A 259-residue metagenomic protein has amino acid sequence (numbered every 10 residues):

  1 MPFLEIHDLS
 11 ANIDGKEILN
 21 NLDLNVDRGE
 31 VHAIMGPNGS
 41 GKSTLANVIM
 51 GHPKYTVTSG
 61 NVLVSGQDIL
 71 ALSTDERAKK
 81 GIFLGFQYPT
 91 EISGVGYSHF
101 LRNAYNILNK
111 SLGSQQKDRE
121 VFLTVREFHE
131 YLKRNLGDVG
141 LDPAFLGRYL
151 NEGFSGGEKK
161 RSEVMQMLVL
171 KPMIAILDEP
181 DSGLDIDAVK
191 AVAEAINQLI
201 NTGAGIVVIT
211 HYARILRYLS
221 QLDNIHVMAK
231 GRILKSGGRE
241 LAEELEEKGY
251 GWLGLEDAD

Functional and structural regions predicted by a protein language model:
L4-I6, L19-N21: Conserved structural motif at the start of ABC-family nucleotide-binding domains
M35-P37: The feature captures the beta-strand-to-loop junction immediately N-terminal to the Walker
T56, D68-F83, L199, L245: ABC ATPase NBD coupling module
N61-R77, R119, N151: ABC ATPase NBD Q-loop/coupling interface
L84-Y88, G94-S111: Q-loop/switch helix immediately C-terminal to the Walker
M167-L168: ABC ATPase C-loop
E179-P180, D187: Walker B catalytic motif
M228, R232-L255: Conserved beta-strand-loop-alpha-helix hinge in the C-terminal portion of ABC ATPase nucleotide-binding domains
